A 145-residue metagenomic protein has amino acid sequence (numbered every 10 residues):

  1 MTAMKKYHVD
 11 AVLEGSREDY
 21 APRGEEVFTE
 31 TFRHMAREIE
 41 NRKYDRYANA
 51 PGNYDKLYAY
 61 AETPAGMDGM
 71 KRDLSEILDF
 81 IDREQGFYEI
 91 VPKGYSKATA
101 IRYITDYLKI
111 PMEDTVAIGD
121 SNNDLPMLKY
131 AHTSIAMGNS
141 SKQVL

Functional and structural regions predicted by a protein language model:
A3, Y7-M127, N139: Conserved acidic, metal-coordinating active-site core of Asp-based, Mg2+-dependent phosphoryl-transfer enzymes
K142-Q143: Glycine-rich phosphate-binding active-site loops on the catalytic face of alpha/beta enzymes
